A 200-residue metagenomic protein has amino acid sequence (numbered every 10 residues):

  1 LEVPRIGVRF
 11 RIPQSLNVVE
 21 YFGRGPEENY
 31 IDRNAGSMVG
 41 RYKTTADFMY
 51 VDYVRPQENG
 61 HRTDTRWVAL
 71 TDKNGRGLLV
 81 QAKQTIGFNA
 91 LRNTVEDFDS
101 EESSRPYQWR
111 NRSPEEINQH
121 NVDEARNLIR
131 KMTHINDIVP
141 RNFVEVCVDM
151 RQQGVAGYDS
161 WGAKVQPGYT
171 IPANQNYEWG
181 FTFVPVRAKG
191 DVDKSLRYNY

Functional and structural regions predicted by a protein language model:
L1-Y200: Beta-strand/loop-rich accessory regions of lumenal/periplasmic or secreted enzymes, predominantly carbohydrate-active
